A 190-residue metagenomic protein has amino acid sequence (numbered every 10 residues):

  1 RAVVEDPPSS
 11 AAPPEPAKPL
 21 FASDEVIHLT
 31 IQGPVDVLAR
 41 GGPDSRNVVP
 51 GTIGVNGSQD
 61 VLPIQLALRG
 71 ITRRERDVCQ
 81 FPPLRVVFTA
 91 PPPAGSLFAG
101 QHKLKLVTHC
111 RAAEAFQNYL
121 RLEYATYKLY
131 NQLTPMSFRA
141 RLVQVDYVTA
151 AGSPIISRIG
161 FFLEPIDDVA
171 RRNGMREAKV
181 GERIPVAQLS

Functional and structural regions predicted by a protein language model:
A2-S190: Phosphate/dinucleotide-binding and metal-coordinating scaffold of catalytic cores in nucleotide-dependent enzymes
